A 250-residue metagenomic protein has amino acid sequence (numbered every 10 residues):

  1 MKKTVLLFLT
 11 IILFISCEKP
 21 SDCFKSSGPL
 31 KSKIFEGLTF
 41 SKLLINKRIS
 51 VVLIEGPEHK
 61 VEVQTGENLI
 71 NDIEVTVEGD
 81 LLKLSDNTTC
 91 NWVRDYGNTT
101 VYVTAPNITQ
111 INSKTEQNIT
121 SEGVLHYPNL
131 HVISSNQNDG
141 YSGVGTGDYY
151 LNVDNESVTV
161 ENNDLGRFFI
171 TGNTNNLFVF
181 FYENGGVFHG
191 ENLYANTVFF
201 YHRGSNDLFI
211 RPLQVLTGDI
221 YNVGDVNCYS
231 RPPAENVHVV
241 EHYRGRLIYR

Functional and structural regions predicted by a protein language model:
M1-T4: Positively charged n-region of N-terminal signal peptides that target proteins for export
L6-L9: Sec-dependent N-terminal signal peptides
L13-S16: C-terminal motif of bacterial Sec signal peptides marking the signal peptidase cleavage site
E18-N112, T120-L125, C228-R231, V237-H238 (+1 more regions): Short linear S-[DN]-x-LW-Φ motif typified by the pepsin-like aspartic protease active-site region
S41-L53, V101, I108-R250: Extended, compositionally simple hydrophobic/Ser/Thr-rich segments that build repetitive fibrous architectures
